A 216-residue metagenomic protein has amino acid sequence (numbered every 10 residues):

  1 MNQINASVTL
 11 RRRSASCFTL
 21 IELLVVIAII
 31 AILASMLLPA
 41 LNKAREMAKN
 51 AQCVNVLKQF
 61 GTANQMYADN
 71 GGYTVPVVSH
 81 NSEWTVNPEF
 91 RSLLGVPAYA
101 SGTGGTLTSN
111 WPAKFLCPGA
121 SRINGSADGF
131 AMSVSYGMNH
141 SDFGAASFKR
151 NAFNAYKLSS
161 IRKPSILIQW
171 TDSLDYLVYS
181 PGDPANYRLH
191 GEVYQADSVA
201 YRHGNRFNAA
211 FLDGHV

Functional and structural regions predicted by a protein language model:
M1-L20: N-terminal leader/signal peptides at the extreme start of proteins
I4-S7, R45, S141: Residue-level detector of intrinsically disordered/flexible regions characterized by low predicted structural confidence
S7-T9, V26-I27, S135, Y194: N-terminal non-cleavable signal-anchor helices
T9, S16, L41, S135-G137: Serine/proline-rich low-complexity intrinsically disordered segments, especially terminal tails, linkers
T9-L10, N42, E46-K49, V199 (+1 more regions): Short alpha-helical segments used as structural interaction elements across diverse proteins
S14-R45: N-terminal single-pass transmembrane signal-anchor helix
M36, R45-V56: Juxtamembrane interface helices immediately C-terminal to a transmembrane segment
A51-V216: Short, well-structured segments within or immediately adjacent to enzyme catalytic domains that line ligand-binding
